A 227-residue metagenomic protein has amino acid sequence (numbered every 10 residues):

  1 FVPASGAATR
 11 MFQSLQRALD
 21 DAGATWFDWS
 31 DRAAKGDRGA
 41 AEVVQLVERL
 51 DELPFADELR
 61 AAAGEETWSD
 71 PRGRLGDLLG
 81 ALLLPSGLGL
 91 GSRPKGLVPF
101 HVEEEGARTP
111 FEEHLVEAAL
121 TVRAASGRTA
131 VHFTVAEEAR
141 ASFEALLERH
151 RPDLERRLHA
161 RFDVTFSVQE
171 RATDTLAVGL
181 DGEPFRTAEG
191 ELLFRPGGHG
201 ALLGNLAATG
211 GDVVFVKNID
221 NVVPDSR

Functional and structural regions predicted by a protein language model:
F1-R227: Domain-scale recognition of functional cores that engage charged ligands
